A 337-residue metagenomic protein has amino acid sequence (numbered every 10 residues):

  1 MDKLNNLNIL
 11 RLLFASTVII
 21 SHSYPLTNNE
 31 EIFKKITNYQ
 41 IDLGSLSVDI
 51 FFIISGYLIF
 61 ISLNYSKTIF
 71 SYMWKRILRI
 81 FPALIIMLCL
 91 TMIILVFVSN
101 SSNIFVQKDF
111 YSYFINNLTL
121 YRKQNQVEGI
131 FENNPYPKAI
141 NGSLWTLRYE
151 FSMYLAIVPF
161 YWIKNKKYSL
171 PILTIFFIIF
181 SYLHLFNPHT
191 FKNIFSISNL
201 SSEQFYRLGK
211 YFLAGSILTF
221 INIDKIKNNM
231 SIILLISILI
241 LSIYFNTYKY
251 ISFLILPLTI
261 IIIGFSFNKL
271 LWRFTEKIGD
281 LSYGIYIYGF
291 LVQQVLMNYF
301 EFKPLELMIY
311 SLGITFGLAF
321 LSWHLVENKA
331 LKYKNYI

Functional and structural regions predicted by a protein language model:
L4-N5, I36-V48, Y136-Y149, F186-Y211 (+3 more regions): Interfacial loop-to-helix transition and helix-capping segments at the boundaries of transmembrane helices
N5-L63, F81-A83, I285-F290: Functionally critical transmembrane alpha-helices in membrane proteins and complexes, commonly lining
S16-S23, F176-H189, L235-T247, I262-G264 (+2 more regions): Aromatic-anchored segments of alpha-helical transmembrane domains
S47-L78, A83-F105, V292, S311-G317 (+1 more regions): Juxtamembrane transmembrane-helix termini
F60-K67, I93-S99, P159-K167, L185 (+5 more regions): Structural signal for the C-terminal ends of transmembrane alpha-helices and the immediately following loop
I85-F151, P257: Membrane-interface helix-loop-helix regions
F151-F180, T219-S231, P304: Solvent-exposed interhelical
I238-N328: Alpha-helical transmembrane segments of multi-pass integral membrane proteins
